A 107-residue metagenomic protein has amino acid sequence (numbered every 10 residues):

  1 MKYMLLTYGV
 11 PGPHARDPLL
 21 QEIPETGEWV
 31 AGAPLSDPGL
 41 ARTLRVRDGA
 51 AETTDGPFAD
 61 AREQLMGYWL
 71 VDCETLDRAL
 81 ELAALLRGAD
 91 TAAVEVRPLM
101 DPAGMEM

Functional and structural regions predicted by a protein language model:
M1-M107: Conserved, structured core segments of small domains
